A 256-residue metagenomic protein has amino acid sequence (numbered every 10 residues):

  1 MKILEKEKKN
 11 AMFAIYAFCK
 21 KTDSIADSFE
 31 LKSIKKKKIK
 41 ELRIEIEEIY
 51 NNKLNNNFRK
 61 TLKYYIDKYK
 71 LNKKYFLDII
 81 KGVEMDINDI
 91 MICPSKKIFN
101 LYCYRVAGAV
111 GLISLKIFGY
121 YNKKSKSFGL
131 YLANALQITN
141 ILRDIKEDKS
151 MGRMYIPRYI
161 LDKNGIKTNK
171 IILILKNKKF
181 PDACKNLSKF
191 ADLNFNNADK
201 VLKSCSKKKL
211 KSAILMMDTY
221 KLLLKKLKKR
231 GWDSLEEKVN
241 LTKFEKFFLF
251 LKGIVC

Functional and structural regions predicted by a protein language model:
M1-Q137, L142, K146-C256: Catalytic cores of Mg2+-dependent Asp-rich isoprenoid enzymes
